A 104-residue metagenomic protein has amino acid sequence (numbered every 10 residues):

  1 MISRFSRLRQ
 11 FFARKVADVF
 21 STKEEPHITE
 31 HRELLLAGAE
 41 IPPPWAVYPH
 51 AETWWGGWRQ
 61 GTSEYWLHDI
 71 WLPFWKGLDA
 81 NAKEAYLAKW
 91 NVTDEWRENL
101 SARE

Functional and structural regions predicted by a protein language model:
I2-E104: Polar/charged low-complexity regulatory segments
